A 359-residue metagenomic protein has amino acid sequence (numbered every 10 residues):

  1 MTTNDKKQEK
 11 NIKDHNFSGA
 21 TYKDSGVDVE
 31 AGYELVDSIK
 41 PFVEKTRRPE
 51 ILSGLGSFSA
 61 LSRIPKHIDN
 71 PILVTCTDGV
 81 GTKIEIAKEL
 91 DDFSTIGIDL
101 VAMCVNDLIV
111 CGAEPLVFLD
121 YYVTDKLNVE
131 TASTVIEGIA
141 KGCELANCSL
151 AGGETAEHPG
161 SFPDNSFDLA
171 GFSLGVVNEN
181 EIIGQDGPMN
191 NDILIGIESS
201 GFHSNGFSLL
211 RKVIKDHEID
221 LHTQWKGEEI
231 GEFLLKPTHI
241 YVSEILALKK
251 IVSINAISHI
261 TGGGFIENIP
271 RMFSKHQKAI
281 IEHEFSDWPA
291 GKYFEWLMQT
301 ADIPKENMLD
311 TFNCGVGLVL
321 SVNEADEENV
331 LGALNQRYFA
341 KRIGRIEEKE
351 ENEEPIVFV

Functional and structural regions predicted by a protein language model:
M1-Q8: N-terminal acidic, proline/glycine-rich, low-complexity intrinsically disordered segments
N11-P49: N-terminal amphipathic/basic leader segments beginning at the initiator methionine
H15-D24, D69, T131-S149, F162-F167 (+2 more regions): Glycine-/charge-enriched secondary-structure boundary and capping motifs
E34, S38-P41, A60, M103 (+11 more regions): Alpha-helical scaffold segments in soluble metabolic enzymes
P41-G196, S200: Glycine-rich phosphate/pyrophosphate-binding loop regions near the starts of catalytic domains
G112-E114, L209, S253, F339: Short loop/turn motifs at secondary-structure junctions
D168, E181-K226, I266: Short, acidic (Asp/Glu-rich) active-site segment that either coordinates a divalent metal cofactor
